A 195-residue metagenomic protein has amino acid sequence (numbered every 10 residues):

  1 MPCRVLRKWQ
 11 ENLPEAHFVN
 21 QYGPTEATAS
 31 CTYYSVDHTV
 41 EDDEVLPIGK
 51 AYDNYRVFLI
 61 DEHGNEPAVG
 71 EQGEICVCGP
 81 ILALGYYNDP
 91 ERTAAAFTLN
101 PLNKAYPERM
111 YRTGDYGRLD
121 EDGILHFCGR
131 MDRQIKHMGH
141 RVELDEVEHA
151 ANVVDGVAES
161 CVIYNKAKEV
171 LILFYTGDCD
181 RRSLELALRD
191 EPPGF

Functional and structural regions predicted by a protein language model:
M1-H17, T25, N54: Short gly/Ser/Thr-rich phosphate-binding loop of adenylate-forming enzymes
C3-R4, A29, G85-Y86: Glycine/Thr-rich phosphate-binding loops of Rossmann-like dinucleotide-binding domains
H17-N20, S35-F195: AMP-dependent adenylate-forming
Y22-A29: SF2 helicase/translocase ATPase core recognition
T32: Specific aromatic-rich, kink-prone transmembrane helix
